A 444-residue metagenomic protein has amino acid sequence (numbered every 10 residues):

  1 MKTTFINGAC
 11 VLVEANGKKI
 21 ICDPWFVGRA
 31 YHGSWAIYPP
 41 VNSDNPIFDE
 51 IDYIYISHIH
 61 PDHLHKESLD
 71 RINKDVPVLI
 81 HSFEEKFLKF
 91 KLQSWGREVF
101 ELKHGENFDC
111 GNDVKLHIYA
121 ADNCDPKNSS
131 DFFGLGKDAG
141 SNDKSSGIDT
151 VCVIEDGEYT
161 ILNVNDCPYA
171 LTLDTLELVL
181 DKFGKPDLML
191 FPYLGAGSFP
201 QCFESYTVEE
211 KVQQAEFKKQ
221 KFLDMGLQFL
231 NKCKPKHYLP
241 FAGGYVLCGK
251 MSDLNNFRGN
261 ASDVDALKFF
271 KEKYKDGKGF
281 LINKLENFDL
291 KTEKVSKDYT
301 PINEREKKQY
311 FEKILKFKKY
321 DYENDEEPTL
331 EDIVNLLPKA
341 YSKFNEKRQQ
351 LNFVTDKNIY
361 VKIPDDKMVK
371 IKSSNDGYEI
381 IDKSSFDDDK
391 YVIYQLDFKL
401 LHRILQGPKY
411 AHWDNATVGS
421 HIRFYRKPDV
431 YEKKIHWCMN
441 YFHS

Functional and structural regions predicted by a protein language model:
M1-D44, Y53, S145-D166: Conserved beta-strand hairpin/beta-sheet module of binuclear metal-dependent hydrolase folds, prominently
K18-I59, K66-K74, S82, P126-S129 (+4 more regions): Pre-active-site segment of Zn-dependent metallo-hydrolases
I21-D23, I51-L64, L79-F83, L162-P168 (+7 more regions): Active-site neighborhood of phospho(di)ester-bond hydrolases with catalytic His/Asp-centered motifs
G28-R29, I59-L64, E85-L88, E106-D109 (+3 more regions): Active-site environment of divalent metal-dependent phosphoester hydrolases
H65-K74, F90-K91, K250-N255: Metal-dependent catalytic neighborhoods of phosphoester/phosphodiester hydrolases
H81-E158, K268: Metallo-beta-lactamase
G147, T172-K273: Cap/insert and terminal regions of metallo-dependent hydrolase folds
F288-S444: Feature captures hydrophobic
